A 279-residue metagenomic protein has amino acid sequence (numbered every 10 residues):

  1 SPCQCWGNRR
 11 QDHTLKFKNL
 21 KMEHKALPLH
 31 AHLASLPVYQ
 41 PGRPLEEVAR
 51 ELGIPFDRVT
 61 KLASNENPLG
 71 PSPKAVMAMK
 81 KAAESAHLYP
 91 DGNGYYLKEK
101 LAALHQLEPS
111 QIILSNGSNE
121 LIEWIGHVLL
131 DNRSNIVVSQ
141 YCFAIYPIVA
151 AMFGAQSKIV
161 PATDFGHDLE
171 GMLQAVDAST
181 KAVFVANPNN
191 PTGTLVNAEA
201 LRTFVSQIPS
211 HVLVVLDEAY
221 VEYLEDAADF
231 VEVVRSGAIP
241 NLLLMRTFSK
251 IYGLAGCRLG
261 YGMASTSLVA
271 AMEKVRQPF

Functional and structural regions predicted by a protein language model:
R10-K21: Short, Lys/Arg-enriched N-terminal segments with co-localized hydrophobic residues within the first ~10-30 amino acids
E23-N119, W124: N-terminal small-domain helix-loop-helix segment of the aminotransferase-like
D57-R58, E108-I112, N132-N135, S179 (+3 more regions): Short acidic capping loops at alpha-helix termini that bridge into adjacent secondary structure
L62, V183, D217-A219, M245 (+1 more regions): Structural scaffold positions in well-ordered secondary structure
V128-V185: PLP-dependent aminotransferase-like
L169-S179, P191-V214, E218-S249: Active-site pre-lysine segment of PLP-dependent enzymes
A238-F279: Conserved core segment of the aminotransferase class I/II
